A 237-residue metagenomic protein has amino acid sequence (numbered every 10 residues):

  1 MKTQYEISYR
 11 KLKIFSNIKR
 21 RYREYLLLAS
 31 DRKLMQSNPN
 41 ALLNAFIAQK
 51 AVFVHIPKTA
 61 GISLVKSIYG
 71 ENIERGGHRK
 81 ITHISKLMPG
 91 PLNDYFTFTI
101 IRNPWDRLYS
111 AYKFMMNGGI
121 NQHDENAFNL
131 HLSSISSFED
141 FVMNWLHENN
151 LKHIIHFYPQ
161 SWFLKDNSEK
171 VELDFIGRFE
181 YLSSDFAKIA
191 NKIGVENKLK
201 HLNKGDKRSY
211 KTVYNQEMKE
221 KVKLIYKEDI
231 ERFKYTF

Functional and structural regions predicted by a protein language model:
M1-F237: Membrane-interface amphipathic segments in extracytoplasmic regions
